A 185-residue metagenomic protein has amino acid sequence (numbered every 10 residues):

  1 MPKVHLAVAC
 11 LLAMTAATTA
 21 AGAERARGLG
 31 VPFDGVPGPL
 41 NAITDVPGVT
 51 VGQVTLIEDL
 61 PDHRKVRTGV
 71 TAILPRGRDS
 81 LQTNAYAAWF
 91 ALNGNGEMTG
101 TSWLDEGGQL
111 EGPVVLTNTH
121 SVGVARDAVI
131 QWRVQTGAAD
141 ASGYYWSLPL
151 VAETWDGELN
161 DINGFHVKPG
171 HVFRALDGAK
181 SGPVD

Functional and structural regions predicted by a protein language model:
M1-H5: Positively charged n-region of N-terminal signal peptides that target proteins for export
A7-A17: Bacterial N-terminal signal peptides
A21-D185: Alpha/propeptide regions of enzymes that mature by internal proteolysis
